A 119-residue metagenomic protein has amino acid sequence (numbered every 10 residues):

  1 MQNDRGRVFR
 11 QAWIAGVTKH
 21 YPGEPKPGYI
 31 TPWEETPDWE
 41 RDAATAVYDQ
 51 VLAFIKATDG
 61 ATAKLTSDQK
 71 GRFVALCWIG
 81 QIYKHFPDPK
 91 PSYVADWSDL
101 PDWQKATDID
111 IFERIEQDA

Functional and structural regions predicted by a protein language model:
M1-A119: Alpha-helical propensity feature that highlights long, continuous alpha-helices across diverse contexts
